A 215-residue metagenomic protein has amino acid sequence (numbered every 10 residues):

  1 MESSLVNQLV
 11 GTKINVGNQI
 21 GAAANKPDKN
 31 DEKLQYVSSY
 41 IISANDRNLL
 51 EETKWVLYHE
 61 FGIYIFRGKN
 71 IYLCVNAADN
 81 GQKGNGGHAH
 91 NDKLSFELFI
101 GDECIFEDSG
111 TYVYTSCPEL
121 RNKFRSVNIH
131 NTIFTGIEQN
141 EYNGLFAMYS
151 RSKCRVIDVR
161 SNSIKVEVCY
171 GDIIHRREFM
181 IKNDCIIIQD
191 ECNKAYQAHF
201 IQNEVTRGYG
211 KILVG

Functional and structural regions predicted by a protein language model:
M1-I105, I157, S163-K165: Carbohydrate-active enzyme catalytic cores, enriched for enzymes that act on polyanionic acidic polysaccharides
V6-K33, I41, T111, S116-G215: CBM-like, beta-strand-rich accessory domains located in the C-terminal region of large, secreted polysaccharide-active
A78, G110-T111: Residue-level structural signal for beta-strand termini and adjacent loop
